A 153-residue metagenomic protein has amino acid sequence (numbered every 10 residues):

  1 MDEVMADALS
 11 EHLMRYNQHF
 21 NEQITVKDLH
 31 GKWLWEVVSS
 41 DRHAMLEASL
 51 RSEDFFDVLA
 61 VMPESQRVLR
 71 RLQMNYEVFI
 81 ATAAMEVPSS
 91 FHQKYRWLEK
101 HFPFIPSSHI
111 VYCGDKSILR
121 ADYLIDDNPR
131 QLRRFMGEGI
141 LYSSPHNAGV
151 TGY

Functional and structural regions predicted by a protein language model:
M1-M45: Active-site neighborhood of HAD-like aspartate-dependent phosphohydrolases
E3-A6, E11, A84-P88, K116-I118 (+2 more regions): Short, solvent-exposed loop/turn segments at secondary-structure junctions
A48-A81, V87-H92: Short, acidic loop-to-helix structural element flanking the phosphoryl-transfer center in phosphate-processing enzymes
E77-F79, Y123, I140: A structural signal for isolated positions on well-ordered beta-strands in alpha/beta enzyme cores
F79-Y95, E99-I118: A short, structured active-site edge motif that brings together acidic residues
S108-M136: Conserved Lys-Pro-Asp/Glu-containing loop-to-beta segment of HAD-superfamily phosphomonoesterases, centered on
I125-Y153: Acidic, Mg2+-coordinating phosphoryl-transfer loop and its flanking beta/alpha structural elements, shared across
